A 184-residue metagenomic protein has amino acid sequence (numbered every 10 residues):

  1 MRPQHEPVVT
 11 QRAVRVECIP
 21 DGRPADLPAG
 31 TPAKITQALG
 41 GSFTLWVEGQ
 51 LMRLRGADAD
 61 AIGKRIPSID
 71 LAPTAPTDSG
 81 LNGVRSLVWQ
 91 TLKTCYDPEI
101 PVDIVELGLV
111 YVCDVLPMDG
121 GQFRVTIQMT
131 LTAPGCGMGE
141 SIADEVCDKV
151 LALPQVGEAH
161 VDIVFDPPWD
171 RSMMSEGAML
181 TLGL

Functional and structural regions predicted by a protein language model:
M1-L184: Domain-level signature for proteins that mediate thiol-based redox and metal-cofactor handling
